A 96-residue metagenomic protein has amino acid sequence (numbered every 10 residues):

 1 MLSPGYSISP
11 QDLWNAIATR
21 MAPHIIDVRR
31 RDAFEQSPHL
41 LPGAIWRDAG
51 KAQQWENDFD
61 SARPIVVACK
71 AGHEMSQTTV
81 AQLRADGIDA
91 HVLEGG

Functional and structural regions predicted by a protein language model:
M1-H39: Flexible, polar/low-complexity N-terminal or interdomain linker segments that lie immediately upstream of folded
I8, R47-D48: Short acidic-hydrophobic, aromatic-tinged amphipathic segments that line or gate anion-handling sites
I25, A44-W46, A90-V92: Conserved beta-strand scaffold positions in the cores of enzyme catalytic domains, especially in NTP/NDP-utilizing
V28-R30, A49, G95: Active-site loop/turn elements of alpha/beta-hydrolase fold enzymes, especially the short glycine-/histidine-rich
L40-P42, D86: Short, structured coil segments at secondary-structure junctions
A52, E56-G96: Catalytic cysteine-centered active loop of the rhodanese-like fold, especially the PTP/DSP P-loop
